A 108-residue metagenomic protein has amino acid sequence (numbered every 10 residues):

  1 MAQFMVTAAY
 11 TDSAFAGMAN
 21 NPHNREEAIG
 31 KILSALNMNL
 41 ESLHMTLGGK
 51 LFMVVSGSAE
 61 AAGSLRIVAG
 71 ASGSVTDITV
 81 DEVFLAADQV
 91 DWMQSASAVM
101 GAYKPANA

Functional and structural regions predicted by a protein language model:
M1-A35, N39-E41, G48, G63 (+1 more regions): Short S/T/G/P-rich N-terminal loop/turn motif that feeds into the first structured element of a domain
F4, L51-F52, T76-I78: Conserved beta-strand core positions
A8, V54-A59: Short beta-strand-to-loop capping motifs
S42-L43, V80: A structural preference for short, hydrophobic beta-strand core positions in alpha/beta folds
H44-M45, A71: Sterically constrained small-residue positions within well-ordered secondary structures of folded domains
M45-V55: Amphipathic, hydrophobic secondary-structure cores in small proteins
S58-A86: An amphipathic, aromatic/His-enriched active-site/gating alpha helix that lines ligand/cofactor pockets
